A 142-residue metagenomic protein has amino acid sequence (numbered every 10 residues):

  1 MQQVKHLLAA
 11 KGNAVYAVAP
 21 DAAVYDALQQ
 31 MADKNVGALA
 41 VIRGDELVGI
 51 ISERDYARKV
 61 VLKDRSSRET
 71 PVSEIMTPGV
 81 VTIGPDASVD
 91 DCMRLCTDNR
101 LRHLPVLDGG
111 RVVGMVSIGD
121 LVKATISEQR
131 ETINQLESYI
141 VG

Functional and structural regions predicted by a protein language model:
M1-G142: Tandem CBS (Cystathionine beta-synthase) repeat/Bateman regulatory domains
